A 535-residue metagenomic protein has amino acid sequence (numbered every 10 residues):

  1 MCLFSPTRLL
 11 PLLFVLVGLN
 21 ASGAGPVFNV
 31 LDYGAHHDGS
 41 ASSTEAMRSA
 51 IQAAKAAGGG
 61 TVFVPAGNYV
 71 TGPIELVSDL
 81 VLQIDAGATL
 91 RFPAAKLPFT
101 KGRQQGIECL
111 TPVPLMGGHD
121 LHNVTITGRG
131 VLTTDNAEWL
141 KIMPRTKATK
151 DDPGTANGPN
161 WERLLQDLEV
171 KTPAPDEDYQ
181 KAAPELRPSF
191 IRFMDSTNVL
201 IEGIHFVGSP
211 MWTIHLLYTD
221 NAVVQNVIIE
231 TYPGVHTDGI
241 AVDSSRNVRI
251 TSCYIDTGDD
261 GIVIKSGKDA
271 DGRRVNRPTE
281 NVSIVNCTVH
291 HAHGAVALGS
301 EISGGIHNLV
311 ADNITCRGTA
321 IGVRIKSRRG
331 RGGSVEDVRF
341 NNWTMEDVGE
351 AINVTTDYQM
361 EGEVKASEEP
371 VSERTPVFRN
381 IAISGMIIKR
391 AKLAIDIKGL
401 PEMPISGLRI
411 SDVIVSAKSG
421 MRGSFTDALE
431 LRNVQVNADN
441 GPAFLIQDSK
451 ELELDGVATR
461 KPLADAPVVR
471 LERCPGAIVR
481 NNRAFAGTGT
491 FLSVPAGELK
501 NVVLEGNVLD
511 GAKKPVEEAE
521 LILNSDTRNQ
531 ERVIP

Functional and structural regions predicted by a protein language model:
M1-P11: Bacterial N-terminal signal peptides that target proteins for export
F14-S22: Hydrophobic h-region of N-terminal signal peptides that target proteins for export in Gram-negative bacteria
G23-P535: Extracellular/periplasmic carbohydrate-active domains that bind, remodel, or depolymerize complex polysaccharides
